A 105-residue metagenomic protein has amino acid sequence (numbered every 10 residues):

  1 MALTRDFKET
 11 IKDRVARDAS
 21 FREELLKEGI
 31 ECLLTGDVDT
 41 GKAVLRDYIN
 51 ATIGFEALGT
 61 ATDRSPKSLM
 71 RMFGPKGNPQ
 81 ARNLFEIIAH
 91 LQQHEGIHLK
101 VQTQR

Functional and structural regions predicted by a protein language model:
M1-V44: N-terminal flexible/basic segments that precede or flank functional cores
E9, I97-R105: Short, charged recognition helix plus adjacent turn of helix-turn-helix-like nucleic-acid-binding domains
A51-M70: Short alpha-helical DNA-recognition segment
T52, P75-G77: The DNA-recognition helices of helix-turn-helix-type DNA-binding domains
G74-P75, Q92: Residue-level detection of the helix-turn-helix DNA-binding "recognition helix"
A81-K100: DNA major-groove recognition helix of helix-turn-helix/homeodomain DNA-binding modules
